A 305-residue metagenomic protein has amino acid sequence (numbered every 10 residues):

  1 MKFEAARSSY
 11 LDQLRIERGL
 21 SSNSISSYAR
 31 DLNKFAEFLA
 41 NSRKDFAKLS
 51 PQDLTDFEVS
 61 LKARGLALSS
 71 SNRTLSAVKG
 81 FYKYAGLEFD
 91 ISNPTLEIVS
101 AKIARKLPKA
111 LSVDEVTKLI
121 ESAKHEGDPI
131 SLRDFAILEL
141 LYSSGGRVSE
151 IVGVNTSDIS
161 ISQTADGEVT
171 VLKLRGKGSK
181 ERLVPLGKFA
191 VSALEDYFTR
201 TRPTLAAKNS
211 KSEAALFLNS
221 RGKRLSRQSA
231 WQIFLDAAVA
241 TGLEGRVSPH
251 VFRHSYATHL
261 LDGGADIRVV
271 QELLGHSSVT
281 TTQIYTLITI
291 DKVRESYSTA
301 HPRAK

Functional and structural regions predicted by a protein language model:
M1-K305: Conserved catalytic core of the tyrosine transesterase superfamily
